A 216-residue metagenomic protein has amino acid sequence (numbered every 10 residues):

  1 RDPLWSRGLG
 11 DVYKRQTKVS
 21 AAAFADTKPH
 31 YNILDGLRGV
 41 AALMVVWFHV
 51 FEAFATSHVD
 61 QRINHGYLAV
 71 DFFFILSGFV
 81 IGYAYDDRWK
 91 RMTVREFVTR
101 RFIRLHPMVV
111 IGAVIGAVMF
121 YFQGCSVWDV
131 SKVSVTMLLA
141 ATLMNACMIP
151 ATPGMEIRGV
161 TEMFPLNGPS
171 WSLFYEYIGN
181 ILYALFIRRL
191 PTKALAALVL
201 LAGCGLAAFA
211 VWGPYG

Functional and structural regions predicted by a protein language model:
R1-Y13: Single conserved hydrophobic/aromatic residue that forms the stacking wall/gate of nucleotide- or nucleobase-binding
D11-Y31: Short, Lys/Arg-rich, polar N-terminal cytosolic tail immediately upstream of the first transmembrane signal-anchor
T17, L105-Y177, G205-A208, P214: Membrane-interface helix-loop-helix regions
P29-D87, I103-A113: Functionally critical transmembrane alpha-helices in membrane proteins and complexes, commonly lining
P29-N32, H58-V70, V160-F174, A210-G216: Interfacial loop-to-helix transition and helix-capping segments at the boundaries of transmembrane helices
V40-H49, A194-W212: Small-polar-interrupted transmembrane alpha-helices in polytopic inner-membrane proteins
I81-R101, G124-S131: Membrane-helix interface linkers and caps
Y177-G205: Solvent-exposed interhelical
